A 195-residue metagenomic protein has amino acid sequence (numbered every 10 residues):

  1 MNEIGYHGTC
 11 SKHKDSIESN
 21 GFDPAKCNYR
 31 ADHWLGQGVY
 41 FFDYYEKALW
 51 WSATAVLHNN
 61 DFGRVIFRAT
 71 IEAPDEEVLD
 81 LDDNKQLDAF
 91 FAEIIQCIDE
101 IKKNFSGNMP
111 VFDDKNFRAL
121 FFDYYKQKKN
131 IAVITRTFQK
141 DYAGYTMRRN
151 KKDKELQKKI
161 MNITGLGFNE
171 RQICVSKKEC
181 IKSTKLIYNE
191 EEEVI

Functional and structural regions predicted by a protein language model:
M1-E3, Q37, F62-I66: Sequence-level motif detector for i,i+2 pairs with an aromatic at +2
M1-W34: ADP-ribose/NAD+-binding catalytic cleft of ART/PARP-like enzymes
G5-K12, L35, F41-E46, I71-D75: Short, flexible loop/turn elements at secondary-structure junctions
S16, W50-S52, E77-L79: Short helix/loop capping segments that flank catalytic or ligand/cofactor-binding pockets
P24, I66-I195: Active-site and NAD+-binding cores of ADP-ribose-processing enzymes
P24-K26, V56-F67: Cytochrome P450 catalytic domain signature, combining two hallmark sequence patches
C27-A55: Extended catalytic/binding region for NAD+/ADP-ribose chemistry, centered on the ART fold
R30-H33, L57-N60, N162-L166: A general structural signal for short secondary-structure junctions and capping/turn motifs
